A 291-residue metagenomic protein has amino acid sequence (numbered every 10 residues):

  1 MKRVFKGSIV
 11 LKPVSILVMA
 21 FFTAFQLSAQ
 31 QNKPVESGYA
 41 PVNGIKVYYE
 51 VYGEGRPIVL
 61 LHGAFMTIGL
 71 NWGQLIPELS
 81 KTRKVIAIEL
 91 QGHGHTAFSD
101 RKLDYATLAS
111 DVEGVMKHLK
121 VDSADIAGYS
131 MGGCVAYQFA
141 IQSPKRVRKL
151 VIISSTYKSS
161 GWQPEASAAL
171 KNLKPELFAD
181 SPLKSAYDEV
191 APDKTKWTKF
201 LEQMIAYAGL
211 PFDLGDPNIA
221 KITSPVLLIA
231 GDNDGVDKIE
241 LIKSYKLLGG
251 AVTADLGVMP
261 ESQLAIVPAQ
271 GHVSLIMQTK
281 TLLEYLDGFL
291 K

Functional and structural regions predicted by a protein language model:
K2-I58, T82-R83, K291: Alpha/beta-hydrolase fold catalytic core
I45-H95: Conserved HGGG/HGGXW glycine-rich cap/lid loop of the alpha/beta-hydrolase fold
P77, D232-Q270: Conserved loop-alpha-helix segment in the C-terminal half of the alpha/beta-hydrolase fold that carries the catalytic
A87-A127: Active-site loop/oxyanion-hole signature of alpha/beta-hydrolase fold enzymes
C134-Q142, R148-K184: Flexible "cap/lid" loop of the alpha/beta hydrolase fold
Q203-N218: Active-site nucleophile elbow and catalytic-triad environment of alpha/beta-hydrolase enzymes
I222, L228-A230: Short beta-strand/loop motif that positions the catalytic acidic residue of the alpha/beta-hydrolase fold
P260-K291: Catalytic active-site module of serine/aspartate enzymes centered on a nucleophile-bearing elbow/loop
